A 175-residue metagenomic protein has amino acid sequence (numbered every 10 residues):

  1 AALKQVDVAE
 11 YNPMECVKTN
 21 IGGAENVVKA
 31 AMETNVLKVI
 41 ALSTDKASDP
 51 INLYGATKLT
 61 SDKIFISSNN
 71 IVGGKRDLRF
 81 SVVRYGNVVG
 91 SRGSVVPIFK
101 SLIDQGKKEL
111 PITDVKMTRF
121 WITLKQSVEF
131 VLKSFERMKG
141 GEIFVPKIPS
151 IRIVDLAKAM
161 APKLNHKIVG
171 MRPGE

Functional and structural regions predicted by a protein language model:
A1, V39-T44, V83-Y85: SDR active-site strand-loop-helix element
A1-K18: NAD(P)H-binding glycine-rich loop region in Rossmannoid oxidoreductase-like domains and their noncatalytic homologs
E33, D45-P50, V88-G90: Conserved catalytic-site region of short-chain dehydrogenase/reductase
T34-K38, R76-L78: A short helix->loop->beta-strand "cap" motif at the edges of active sites that frequently abuts
L53-Y54, L59-M138, P149-I153, A157-K163: NAD(P)-dependent short-chain dehydrogenase/reductase
L164-E175: Terminal hydrophobic/aromatic helix or amphipathic segment near a protein terminus
